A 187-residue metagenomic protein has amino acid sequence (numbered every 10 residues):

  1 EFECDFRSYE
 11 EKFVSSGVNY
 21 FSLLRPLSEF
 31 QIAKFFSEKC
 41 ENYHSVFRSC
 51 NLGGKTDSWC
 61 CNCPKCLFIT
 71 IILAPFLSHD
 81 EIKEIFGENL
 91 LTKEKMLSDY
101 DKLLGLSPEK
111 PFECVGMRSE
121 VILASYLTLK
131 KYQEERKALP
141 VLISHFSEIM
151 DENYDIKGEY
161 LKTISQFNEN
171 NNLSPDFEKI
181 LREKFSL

Functional and structural regions predicted by a protein language model:
E1-L187: Nucleotide-activated chemistry modules centered on ATP-dependent adenylation/adenylyltransferase
